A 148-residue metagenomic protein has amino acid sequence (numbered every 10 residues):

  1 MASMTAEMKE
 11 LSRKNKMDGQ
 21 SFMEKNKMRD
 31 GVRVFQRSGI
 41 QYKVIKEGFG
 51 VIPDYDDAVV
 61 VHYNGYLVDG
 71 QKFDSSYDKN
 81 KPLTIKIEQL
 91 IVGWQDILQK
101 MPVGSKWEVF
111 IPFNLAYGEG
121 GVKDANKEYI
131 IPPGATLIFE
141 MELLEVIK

Functional and structural regions predicted by a protein language model:
M1-K148: Cross-family detector of peptidyl-prolyl cis-trans isomerase
